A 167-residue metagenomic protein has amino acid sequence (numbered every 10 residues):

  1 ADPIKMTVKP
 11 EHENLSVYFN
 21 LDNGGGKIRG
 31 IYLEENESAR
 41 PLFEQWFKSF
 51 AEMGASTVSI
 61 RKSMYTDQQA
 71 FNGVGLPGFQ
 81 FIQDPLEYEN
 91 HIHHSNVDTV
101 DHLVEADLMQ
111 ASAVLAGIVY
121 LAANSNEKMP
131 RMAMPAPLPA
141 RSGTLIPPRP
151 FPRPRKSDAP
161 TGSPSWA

Functional and structural regions predicted by a protein language model:
A1-N90, R155-K156, G162: Metal-dependent peptidase/peptidase-like ectodomains
Y88-R153, W166: His/Asp/Glu-rich mid-to-C-terminal helical/loop segments that flank catalytic regions of hydrolases
